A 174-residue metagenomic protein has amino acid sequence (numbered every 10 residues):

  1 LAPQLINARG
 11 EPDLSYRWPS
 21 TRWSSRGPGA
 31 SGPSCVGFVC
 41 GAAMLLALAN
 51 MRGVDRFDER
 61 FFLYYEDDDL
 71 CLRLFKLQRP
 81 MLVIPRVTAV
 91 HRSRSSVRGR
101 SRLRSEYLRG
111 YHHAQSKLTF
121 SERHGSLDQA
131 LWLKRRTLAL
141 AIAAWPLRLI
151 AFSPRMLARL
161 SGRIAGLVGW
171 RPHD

Functional and structural regions predicted by a protein language model:
L1-R56, R60, D68: Acidic/His-rich active-site region of diverse nucleotide-sugar glycosyltransferases
P3-L5, E66, R86, R94: Histidine-centered beta-alpha loop that forms part of the nucleotide-sugar donor binding/catalytic region in diverse
G32-L46, G99-L138: Extended, non-globular alpha-helical segments
R52, R56-F62, D68-V90: Catalytic donor-sugar/metal-binding loop of nucleotide-sugar-dependent glycosyltransferases
F61-Y64, L103-G110, L157: Flexible, glycine- and charge-enriched loops at secondary-structure boundaries
R79-P80, I84-R104, K117: Active-site donor/metal-binding and catalytic loop motifs of nucleotide-sugar-dependent glycosylation enzymes
L108-S116, S126-D174: Non-catalytic, C-terminal membrane-associated alpha-helical segments of glycosyltransferases
